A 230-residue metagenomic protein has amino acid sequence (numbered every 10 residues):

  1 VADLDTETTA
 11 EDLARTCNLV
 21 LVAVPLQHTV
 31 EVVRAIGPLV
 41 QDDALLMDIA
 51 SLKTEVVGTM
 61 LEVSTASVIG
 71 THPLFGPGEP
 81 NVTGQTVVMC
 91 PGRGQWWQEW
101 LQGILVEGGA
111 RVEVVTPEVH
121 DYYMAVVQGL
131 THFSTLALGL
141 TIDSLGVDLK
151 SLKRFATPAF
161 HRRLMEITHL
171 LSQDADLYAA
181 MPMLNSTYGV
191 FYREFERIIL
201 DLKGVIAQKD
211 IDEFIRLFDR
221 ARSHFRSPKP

Functional and structural regions predicted by a protein language model:
V1-E11: NAD(P)-binding Rossmann-fold cofactor-contacting core
E11-V40: Rossmann-like NAD(P)-binding element
V22-P25, A50, P91: Glycine-rich, N-terminal phosphate-binding loop of Rossmann-like dinucleotide-binding domains
I36-D43, V63-S64, N81: Short, conserved loop/helix-junction motifs that constitute active-site signature segments in enzyme catalytic cores
G37-V56: ADP-ribose/adenylate-binding Rossmann-like module
L52-V115, D121-M124: Rossmann-fold dinucleotide-binding core
E99, H120-G146, K153-S172: Active-site-proximal catalytic alpha-helix in oxidoreductases
S151-K229: Interdomain hinge/lid region at the active-site interface of Rossmann-like NAD(P)-dependent oxidoreductases
